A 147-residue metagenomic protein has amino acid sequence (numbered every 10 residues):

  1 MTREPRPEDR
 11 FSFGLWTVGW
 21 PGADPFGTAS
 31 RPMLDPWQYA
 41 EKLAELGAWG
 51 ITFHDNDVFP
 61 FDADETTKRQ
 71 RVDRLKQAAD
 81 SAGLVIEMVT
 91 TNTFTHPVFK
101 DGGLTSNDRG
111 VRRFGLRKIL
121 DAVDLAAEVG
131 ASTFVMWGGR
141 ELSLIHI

Functional and structural regions predicted by a protein language model:
M1-T133: N-terminal pre-domain/capping segments
G138-R140: Short, structured patches in soluble enzyme cores that scaffold and shape functional sites
I145-I147: Conserved small/polar residues in nucleotide/adenosyl-binding loops
